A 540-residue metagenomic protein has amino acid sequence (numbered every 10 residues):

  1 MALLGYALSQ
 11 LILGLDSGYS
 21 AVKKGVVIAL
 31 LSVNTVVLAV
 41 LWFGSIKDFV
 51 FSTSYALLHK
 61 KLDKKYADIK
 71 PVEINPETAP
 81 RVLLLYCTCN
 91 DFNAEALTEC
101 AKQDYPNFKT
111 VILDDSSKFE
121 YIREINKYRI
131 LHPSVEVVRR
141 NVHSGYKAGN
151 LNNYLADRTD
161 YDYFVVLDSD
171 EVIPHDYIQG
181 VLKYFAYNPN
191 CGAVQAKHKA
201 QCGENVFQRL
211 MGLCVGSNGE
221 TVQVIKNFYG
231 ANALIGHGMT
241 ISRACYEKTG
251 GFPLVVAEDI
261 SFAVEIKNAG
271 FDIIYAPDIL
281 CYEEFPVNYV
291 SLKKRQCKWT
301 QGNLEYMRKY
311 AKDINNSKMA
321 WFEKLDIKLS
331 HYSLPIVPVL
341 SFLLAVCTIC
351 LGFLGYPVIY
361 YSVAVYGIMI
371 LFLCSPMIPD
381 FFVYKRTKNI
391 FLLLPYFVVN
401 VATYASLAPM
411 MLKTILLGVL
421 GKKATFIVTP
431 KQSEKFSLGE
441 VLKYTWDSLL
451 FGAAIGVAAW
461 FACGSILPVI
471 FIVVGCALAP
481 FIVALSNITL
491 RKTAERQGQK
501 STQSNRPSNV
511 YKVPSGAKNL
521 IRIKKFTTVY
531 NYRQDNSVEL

Functional and structural regions predicted by a protein language model:
A2-A94, T98: N-proximal low-complexity "stem/linker" segments adjacent to membrane-targeting elements
A7-F43, Y55-L57, L334-T425, E440-P507: Membrane-embedded multi-pass helical conduit in multi-pass membrane proteins, especially envelope-biosynthetic
T98-N107: Short, acidic, metal-binding catalytic loop of nucleotide-sugar glycosyltransferases
P106, D114-E124, N141-S144: A conserved acidic beta->alpha catalytic loop
R129-H132, E136-Y163, H175-V256, E265-K267 (+1 more regions): Long helical/loop segments within the catalytic core of UDP-sugar-dependent glycosyltransferases, especially the large
D168-V172: The conserved acidic donor/metal-binding loop of glycosyltransferases
L254, A263-C281: Catalytic donor-sugar/metal-binding loop of nucleotide-sugar-dependent glycosyltransferases
P277-S291: Active-site donor/metal-binding and catalytic loop motifs of nucleotide-sugar-dependent glycosylation enzymes
